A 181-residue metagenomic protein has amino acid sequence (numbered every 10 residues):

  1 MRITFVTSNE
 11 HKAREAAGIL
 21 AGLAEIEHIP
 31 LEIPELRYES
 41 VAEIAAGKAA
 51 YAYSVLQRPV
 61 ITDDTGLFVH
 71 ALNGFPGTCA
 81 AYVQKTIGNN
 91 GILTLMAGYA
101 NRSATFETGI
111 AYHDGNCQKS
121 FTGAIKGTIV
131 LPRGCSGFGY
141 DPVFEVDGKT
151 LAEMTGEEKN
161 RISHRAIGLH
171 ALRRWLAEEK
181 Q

Functional and structural regions predicted by a protein language model:
M1-T4, H11-Q181: Anionic-ligand binding patches
